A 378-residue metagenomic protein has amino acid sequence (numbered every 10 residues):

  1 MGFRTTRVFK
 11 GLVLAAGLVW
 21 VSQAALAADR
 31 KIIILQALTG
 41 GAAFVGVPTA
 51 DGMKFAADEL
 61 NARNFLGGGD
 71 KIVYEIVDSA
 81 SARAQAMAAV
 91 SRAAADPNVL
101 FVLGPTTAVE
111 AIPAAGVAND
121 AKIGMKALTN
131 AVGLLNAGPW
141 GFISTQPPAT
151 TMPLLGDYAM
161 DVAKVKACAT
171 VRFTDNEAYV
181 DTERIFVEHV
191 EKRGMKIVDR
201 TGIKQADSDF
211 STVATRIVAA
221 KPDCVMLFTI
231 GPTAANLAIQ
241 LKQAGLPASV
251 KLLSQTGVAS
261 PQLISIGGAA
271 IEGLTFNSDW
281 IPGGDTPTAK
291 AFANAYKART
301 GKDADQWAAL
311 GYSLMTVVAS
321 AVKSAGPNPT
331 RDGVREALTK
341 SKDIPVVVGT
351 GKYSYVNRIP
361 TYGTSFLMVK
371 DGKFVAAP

Functional and structural regions predicted by a protein language model:
I33-K54, V77-A84, T106-T107, V171-V180 (+2 more regions): Extracytoplasmic "Venus flytrap"
F44-P48, R63-L135, I203-F210, P232-A235: Beta-alpha junction/loop-to-helix N-cap segments that form part of ligand/metal-binding clefts
A86, S144-C168, V180, S208-S211 (+4 more regions): Hydrophobic alpha-helical segments within soluble ligand-binding/sensing domains
A93, P97-T106, K126-L128, A169-R172 (+4 more regions): Periplasmic-binding protein-like
A118-D120, T182-N277: Extracellular/periplasmic bilobed ligand-binding domains
G141-Q205, C224, V318: An alpha-beta-alpha
L241-Y312, M368-V369, K373-A376: Extracellular/periplasmic periplasmic-binding protein-like sensory domains
A298-A308, A319-A376: Segments of small-molecule ligand-sensing domains
